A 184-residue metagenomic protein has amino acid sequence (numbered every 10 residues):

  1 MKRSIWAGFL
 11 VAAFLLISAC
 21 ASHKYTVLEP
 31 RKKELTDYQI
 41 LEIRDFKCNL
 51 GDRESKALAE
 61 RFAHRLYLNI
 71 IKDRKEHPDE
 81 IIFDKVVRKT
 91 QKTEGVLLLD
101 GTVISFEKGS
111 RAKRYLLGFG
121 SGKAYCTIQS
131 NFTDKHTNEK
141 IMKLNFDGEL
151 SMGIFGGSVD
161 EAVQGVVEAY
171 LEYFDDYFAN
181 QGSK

Functional and structural regions predicted by a protein language model:
M1-F9: Bacterial N-terminal signal peptides that target proteins for export
G8-S18: Bacterial N-terminal signal peptides
A19-D73, K143-D147, D175-K184: A structural "domain/chain start" motif
Y38, E76-P78, G95: Short, well-ordered alpha-helix to beta-strand connector turns
D52-A63, S121-K123, G156-V167: Solvent-exposed, acidic/flexible segments
L68, M152, G156-K184: C-terminal partner/receptor-binding element of secreted or periplasmic proteins
K75-R88: Short, well-structured beta-strand/strand-turn elements
K85-K140, L150-G157: Surface-exposed short loop/turn segments
